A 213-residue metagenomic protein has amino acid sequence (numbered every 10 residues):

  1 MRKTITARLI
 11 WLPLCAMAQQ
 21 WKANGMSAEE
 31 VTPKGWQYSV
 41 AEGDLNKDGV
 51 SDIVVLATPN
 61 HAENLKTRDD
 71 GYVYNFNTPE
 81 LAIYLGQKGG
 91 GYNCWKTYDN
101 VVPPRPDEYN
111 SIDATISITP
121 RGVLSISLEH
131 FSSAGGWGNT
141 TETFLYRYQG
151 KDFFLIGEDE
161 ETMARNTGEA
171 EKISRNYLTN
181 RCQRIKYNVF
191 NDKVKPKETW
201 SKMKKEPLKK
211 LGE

Functional and structural regions predicted by a protein language model:
M1-W21: Bacterial Sec-dependent N-terminal signal peptides
Q19-P33, K88-E108: Blade-edge motifs of beta-propeller repeat domains
S27-I53: N-terminal targeting signals for Sec/Tat export/insertion, comprising classic cleavable signal peptides
W36-V40, N110-I116: Signature of short aromatic-glycine-proline-rich micro-motifs recurring in repeat-based ectodomains
Y38, P79-L81, T141: Repetitive beta-architecture junctions, highlighting loop-to-beta-strand starts across blade-like repeats
L45-A57, T119-L128: Acidic/hydrophobic-patterned starts of short beta strands in beta-sheet-rich repeat architectures
A62-Y98, Y146-Y148: Beta-propeller blade repeat segments, especially FG-GAP/WD-type strand-to-loop junctions in 6- to 7-bladed propeller
D113-E213: Acidic, small-residue rich beta-repeat scaffolds with periodic aromatic anchors
